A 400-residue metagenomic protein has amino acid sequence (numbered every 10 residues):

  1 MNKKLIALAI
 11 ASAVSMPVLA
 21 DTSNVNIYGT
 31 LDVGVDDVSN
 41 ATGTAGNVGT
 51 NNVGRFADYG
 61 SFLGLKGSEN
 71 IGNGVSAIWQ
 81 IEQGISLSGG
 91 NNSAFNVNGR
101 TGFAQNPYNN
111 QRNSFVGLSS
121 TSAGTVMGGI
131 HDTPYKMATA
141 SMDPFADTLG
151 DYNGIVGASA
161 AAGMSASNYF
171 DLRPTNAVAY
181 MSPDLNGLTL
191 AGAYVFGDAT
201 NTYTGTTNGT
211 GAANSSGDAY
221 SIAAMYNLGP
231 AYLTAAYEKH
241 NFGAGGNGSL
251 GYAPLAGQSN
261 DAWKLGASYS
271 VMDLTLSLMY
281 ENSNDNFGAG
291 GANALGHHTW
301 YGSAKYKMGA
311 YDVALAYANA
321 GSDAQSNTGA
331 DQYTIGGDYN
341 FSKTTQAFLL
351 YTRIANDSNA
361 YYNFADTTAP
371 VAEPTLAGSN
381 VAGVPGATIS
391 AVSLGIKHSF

Functional and structural regions predicted by a protein language model:
K4, G49-S61, N110-R112, L172-N176 (+5 more regions): Residues that define the transmembrane beta-barrel architecture of outer-membrane proteins
A9, G64-K66, F115-L118, A179-M181 (+6 more regions): Outer-membrane beta-barrel architecture
V14, E69-I71, S120-S122, S182-N186 (+5 more regions): Outer-membrane beta-barrel strand-turn architecture
D21-D36, T50-A199, S216, M225-G229 (+1 more regions): Outer membrane beta-barrel
V25-V33, N73, A77-I81, V126 (+10 more regions): Transmembrane beta-strands of outer-membrane beta-barrel proteins
S39-T50, G89-P107, G154-A160, G197-G217 (+4 more regions): Solvent-exposed loop segments that connect transmembrane elements
Y220-Y339, Y351-T352: Detector for outer-membrane/organellar transmembrane beta-barrel domains, recognizing the amphipathic beta-strand
V384-F400: Outer-membrane beta-barrel "beta-signal"
